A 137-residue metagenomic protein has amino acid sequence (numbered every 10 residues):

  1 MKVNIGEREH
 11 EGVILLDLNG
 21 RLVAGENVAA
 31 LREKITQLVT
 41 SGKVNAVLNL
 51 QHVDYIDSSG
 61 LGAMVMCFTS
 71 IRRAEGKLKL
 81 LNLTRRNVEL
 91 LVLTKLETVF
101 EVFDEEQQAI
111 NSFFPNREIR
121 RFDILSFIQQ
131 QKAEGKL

Functional and structural regions predicted by a protein language model:
M1-D17: Short beta-strand/loop segment at the start of cytosolic alpha/beta domains
G6-E11, V39-G42, S59-G62, F127-Q129: A broad, low-specificity signal for short, low-complexity segments enriched in glycine/proline and polar/charged
H10, R85, Q107: Residues that form or immediately flank small-molecule/cofactor binding pockets and catalytic motifs
L22-F100: Amphipathic alpha-helical interaction surfaces in cytosolic regulatory modules
E101-E105, A109: Short acidic-hydrophobic, aromatic-tinged amphipathic segments that line or gate anion-handling sites
A109, F113-E118: A short, charged, amphipathic alpha-helix used as a generic interaction element across diverse proteins
R117-L137: CheY-like receiver
